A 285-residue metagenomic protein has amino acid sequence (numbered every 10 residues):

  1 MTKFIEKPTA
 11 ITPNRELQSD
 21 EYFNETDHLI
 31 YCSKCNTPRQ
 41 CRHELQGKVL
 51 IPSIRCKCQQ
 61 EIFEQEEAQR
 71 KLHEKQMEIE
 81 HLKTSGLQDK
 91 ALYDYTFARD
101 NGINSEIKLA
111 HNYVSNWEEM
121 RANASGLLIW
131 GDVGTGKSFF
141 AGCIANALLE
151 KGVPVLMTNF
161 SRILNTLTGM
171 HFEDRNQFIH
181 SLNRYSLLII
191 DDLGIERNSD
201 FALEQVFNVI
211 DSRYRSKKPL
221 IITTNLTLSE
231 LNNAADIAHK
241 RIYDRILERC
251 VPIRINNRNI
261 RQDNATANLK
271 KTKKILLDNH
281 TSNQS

Functional and structural regions predicted by a protein language model:
M1-N101, A265-S285: A short, basic N-terminal segment
K7-I11, P38-R39, I107, R121 (+2 more regions): Metal- and O2-centered redox machinery and metal/ROS homeostasis
L87-A91, R99-L127: Pre-Walker A (pre-P-loop) alpha-helix and adjacent loop at the N terminus of AAA/AAA+ ATPase modules, a conserved
S105-V114, A145-Y185, R197-E204: Short glycine-rich substrate-engagement loop in P-loop NTPases that contacts/grips substrate
R121-A141: Walker A/P-loop nucleotide-binding motif
S125, V153-P154, R184-L187, S216-I222: Loop/turn-to-beta-strand initiation segments
N165-L167, E196-S285: Replace "adjacent to P-loop NTPase cores in ATP/GTP-dependent enzymes" with "adjacent to NTP-binding cores
D192-L193: Walker B catalytic acidic pair
